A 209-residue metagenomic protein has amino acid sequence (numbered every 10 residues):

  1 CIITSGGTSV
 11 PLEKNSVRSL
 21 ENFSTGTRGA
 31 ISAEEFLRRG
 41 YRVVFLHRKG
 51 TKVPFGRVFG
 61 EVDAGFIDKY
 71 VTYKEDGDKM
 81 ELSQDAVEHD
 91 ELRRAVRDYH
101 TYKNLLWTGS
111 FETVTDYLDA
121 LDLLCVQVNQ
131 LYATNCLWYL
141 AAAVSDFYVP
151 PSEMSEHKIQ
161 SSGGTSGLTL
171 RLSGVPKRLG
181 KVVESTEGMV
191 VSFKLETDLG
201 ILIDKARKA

Functional and structural regions predicted by a protein language model:
C1-A209: A cross-family phosphate/adenosyl-ligand binding-site feature
